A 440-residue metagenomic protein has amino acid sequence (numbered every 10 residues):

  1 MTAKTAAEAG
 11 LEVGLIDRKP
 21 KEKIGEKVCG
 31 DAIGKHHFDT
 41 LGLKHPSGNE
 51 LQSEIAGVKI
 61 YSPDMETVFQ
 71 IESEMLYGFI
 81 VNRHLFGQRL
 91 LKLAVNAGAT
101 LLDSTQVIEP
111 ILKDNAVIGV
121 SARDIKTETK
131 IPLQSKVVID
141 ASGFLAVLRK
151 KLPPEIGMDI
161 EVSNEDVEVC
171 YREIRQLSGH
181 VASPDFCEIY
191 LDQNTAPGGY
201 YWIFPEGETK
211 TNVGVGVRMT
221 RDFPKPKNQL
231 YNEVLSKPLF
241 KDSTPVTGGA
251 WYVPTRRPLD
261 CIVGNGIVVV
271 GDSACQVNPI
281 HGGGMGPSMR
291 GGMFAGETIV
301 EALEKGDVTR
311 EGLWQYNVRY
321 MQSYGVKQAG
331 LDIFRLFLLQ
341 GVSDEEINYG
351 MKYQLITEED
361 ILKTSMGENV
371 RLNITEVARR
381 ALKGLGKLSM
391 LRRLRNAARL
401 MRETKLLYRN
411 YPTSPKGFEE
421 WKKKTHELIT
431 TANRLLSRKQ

Functional and structural regions predicted by a protein language model:
M1-L15: N-terminal Rossmann-like FAD-binding beta1-loop-alpha1 element of flavoenzymes
T5, A9, E22, L93-F240 (+1 more regions): Predominantly flavin-linked oxidoreductase catalytic cores and closely associated redox partners
L11, P20-Y61: N-terminal FAD cofactor-binding segment of flavoenzymes
K27-G30, Y77-I80, Y200, A274-G286: Glycine-rich phosphate/pyrophosphate-binding beta-alpha loops
H36, T40, H84-T100: N-terminal Rossmann-like dinucleotide/flavin-binding domain of flavoprotein oxidoreductases that bind FAD/FMN
S73-L93, R218-P226: Short beta-strand to alpha-helix junction loop
V107, R221-T298, L303-E304, R310-S323 (+1 more regions): FAD/FMN-dependent oxidoreductases across multiple families
V300-Q440: C-terminal helical "tail/cap" subdomain of flavin- and related membrane-associated enzymes
